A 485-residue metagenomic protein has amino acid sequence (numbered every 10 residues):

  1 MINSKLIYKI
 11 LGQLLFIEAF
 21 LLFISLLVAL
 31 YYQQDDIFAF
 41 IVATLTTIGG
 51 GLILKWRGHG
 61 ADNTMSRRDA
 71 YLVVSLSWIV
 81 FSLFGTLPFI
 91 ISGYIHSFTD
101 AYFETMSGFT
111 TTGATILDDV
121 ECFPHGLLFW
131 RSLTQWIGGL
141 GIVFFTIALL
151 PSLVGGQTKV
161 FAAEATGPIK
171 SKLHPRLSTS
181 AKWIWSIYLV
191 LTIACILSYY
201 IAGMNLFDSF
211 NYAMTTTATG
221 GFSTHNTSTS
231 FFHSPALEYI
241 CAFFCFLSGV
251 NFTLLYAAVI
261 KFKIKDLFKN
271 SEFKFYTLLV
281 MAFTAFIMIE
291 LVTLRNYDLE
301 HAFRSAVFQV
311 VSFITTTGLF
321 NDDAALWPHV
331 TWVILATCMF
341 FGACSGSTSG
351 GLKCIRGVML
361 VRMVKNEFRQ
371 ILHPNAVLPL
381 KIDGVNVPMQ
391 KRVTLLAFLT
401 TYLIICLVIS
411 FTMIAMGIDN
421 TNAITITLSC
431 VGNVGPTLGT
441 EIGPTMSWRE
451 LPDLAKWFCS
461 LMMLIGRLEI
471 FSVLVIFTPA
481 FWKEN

Functional and structural regions predicted by a protein language model:
M1-N485: Membrane-proximal intracellular helices of multi-pass ion channels
